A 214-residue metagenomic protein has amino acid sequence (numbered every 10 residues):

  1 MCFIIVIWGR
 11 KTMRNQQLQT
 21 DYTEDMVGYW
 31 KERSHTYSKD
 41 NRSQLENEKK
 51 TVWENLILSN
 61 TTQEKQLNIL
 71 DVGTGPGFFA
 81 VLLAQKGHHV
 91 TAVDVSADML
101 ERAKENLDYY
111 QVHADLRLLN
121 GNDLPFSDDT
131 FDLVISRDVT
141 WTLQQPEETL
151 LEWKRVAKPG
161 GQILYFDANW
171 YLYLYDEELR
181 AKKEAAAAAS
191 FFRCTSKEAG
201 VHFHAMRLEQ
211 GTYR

Functional and structural regions predicted by a protein language model:
G9, M13-E64, F78-F79: Conserved class I S-adenosyl-L-methionine
Q66-N68: Nucleotide donor/acceptor-binding cores
L70-V72, P76-D123: Class I SAM-dependent methyltransferase SAM/SAH-binding core
N122-L133: A short acidic, Gly/Pro-enriched loop at the edge of an enzyme's catalytic core that lines a small-molecule cofactor
L133-P146: A short SAM/SAH-binding and catalytic strip from SAM-dependent methyltransferases
E147-P159: A short glycine-rich, Lys/Arg-flanked "PGG" loop and its adjoining helix->strand segment in the class I
Q162-T195: Conserved class I S-adenosyl-L-methionine
L208-R214: Short alpha-helix
